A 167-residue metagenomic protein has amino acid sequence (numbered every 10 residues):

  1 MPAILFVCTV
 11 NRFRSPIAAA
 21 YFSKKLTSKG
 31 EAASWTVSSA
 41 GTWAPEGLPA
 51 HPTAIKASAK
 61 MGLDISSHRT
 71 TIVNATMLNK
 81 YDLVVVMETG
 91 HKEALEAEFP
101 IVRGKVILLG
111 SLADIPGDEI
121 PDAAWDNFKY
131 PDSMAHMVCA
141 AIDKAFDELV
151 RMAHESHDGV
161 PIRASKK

Functional and structural regions predicted by a protein language model:
M1-K80, D147-K166: Conserved active-site segments centered on acidic
L83, T89-K167: Phosphate-binding/catalytic loops
